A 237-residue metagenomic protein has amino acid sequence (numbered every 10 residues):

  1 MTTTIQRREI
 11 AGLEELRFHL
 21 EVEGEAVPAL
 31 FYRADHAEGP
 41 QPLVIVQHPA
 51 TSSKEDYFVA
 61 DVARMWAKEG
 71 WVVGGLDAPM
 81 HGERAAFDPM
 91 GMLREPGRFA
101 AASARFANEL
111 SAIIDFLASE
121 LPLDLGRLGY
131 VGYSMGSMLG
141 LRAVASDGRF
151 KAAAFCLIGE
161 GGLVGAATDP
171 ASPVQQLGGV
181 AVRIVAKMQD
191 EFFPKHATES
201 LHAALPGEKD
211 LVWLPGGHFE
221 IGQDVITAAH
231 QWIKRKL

Functional and structural regions predicted by a protein language model:
M1-E38: N-terminal cap/lid segment of alpha/beta-hydrolase-fold proteins
G39-P49: Short beta-strand element of the alpha/beta-hydrolase
T51-A63, A78: The serine-hydrolase catalytic nucleophile loop
A63-F87: Conserved alpha/beta-hydrolase
R94-L121: Alpha/beta-hydrolase active-site loop
S111-P173: Primarily recognizes the serine-hydrolase "nucleophile elbow" in alpha/beta-hydrolase and SGNH/GDSL folds
E160-E220: The feature captures the conserved acid-bearing segment of alpha/beta-hydrolase catalytic domains
P215, G222-L237: Catalytic active-site module of serine/aspartate enzymes centered on a nucleophile-bearing elbow/loop
